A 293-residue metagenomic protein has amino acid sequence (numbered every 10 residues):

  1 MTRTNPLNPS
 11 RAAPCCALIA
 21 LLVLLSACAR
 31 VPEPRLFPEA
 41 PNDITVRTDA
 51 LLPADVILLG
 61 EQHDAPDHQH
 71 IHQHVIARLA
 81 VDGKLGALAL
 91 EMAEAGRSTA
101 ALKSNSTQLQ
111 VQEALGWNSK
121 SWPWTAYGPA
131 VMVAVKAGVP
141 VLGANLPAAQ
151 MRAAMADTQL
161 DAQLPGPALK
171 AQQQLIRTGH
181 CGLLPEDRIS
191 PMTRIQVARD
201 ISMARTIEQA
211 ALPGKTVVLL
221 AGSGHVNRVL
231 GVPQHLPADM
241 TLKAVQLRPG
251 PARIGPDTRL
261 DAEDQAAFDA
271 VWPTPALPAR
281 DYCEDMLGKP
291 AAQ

Functional and structural regions predicted by a protein language model:
T2-A17: Bacterial N-terminal signal peptides that target proteins for export
L21-L22, A27-A54: N- or domain-start disorder-to-order transition segments that initiate the globular core
I44-V81: Zymogen propeptides
Q62-A65, A93-R97, P147-M151, S223-N227 (+1 more regions): Solvent-exposed loop/turn segments at secondary-structure junctions within structured extracellular/periplasmic domains
A65-I71, L85-A87, A95-S104: Membrane-embedded segments
A87-A93, A244-R248: Short internal beta-strands
T99-L212: A substrate-binding/cap region within the structured catalytic cores of diverse enzymes
A211, H225-Q293: C-terminal regions of proteins
